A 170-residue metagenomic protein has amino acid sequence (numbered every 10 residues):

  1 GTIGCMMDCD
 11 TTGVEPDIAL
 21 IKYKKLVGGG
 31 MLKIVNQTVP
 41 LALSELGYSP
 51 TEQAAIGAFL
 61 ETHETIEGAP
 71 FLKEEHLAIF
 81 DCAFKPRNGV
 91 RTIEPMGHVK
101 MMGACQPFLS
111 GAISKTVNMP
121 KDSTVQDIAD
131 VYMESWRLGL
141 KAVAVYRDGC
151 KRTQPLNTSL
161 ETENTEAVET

Functional and structural regions predicted by a protein language model:
T2-T165: Catalytic alpha/beta core of large soluble enzyme barrels
A167-T170: Short, intrinsically disordered, charge-balanced linker/junction segments flanking boundaries in proteins
